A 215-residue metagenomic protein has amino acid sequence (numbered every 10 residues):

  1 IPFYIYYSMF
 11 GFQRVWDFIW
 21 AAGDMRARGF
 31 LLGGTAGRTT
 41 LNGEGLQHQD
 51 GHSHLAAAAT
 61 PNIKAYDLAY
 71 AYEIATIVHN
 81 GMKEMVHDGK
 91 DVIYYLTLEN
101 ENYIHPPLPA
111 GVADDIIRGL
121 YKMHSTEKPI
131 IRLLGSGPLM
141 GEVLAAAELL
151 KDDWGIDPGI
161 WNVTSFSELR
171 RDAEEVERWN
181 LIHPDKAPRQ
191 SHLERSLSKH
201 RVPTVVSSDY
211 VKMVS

Functional and structural regions predicted by a protein language model:
I1, A21-R26, A58-T60: Alpha-helix C-terminal capping segments
P2, G29-F30, A65, P158: Hydrophobic beta-strand scaffold residues
P2-F10, F30-G33, G135: A short, small-residue-rich loop immediately preceding and capping a beta-strand
I5-F12, R38-N42: Conserved short loop/turn motifs at secondary-structure junctions
W16: Carboxylate/His-rich catalytic cores and anion/metal-binding grooves
A22-R38: A glycine-rich helix N-cap at a beta->alpha junction
T35, T39-D50, A58, A65 (+2 more regions): Thiamine diphosphate
Y70: Ferredoxin-type iron-sulfur electron-transfer modules in oxidoreductases and energy-metabolism complexes
